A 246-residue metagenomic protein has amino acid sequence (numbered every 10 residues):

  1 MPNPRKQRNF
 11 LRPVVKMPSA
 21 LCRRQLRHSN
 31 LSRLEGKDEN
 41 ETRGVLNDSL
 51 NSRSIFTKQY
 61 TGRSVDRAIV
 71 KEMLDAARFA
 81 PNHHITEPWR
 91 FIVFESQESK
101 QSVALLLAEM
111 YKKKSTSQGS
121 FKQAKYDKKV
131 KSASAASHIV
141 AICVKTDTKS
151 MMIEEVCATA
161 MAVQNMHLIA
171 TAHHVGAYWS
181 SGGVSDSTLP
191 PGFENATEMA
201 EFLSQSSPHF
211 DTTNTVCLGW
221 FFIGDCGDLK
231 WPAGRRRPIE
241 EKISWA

Functional and structural regions predicted by a protein language model:
P2-A246: Acidic, surface-exposed loops and disordered segments
